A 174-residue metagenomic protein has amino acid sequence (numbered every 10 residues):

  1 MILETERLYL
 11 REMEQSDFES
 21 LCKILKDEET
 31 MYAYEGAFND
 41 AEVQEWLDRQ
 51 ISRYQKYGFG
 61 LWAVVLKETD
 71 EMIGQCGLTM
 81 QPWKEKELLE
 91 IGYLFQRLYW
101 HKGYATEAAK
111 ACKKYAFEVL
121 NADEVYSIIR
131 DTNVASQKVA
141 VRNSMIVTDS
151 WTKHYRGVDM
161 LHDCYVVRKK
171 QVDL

Functional and structural regions predicted by a protein language model:
M1-Y32, D48, V65-L174: Acyl-donor (CoA/ACP) binding surface of acyl/acetyltransferases
Y34-A37: Conserved alpha-helical substructure of the radical SAM core
D40-V43: Short amphipathic alpha-helix in the helical subdomain of ABC transporter nucleotide-binding domains
Q50-A63: A short helix-loop-beta-strand connector motif used in the catalytic cores of GNAT acetyltransferases and, in some
